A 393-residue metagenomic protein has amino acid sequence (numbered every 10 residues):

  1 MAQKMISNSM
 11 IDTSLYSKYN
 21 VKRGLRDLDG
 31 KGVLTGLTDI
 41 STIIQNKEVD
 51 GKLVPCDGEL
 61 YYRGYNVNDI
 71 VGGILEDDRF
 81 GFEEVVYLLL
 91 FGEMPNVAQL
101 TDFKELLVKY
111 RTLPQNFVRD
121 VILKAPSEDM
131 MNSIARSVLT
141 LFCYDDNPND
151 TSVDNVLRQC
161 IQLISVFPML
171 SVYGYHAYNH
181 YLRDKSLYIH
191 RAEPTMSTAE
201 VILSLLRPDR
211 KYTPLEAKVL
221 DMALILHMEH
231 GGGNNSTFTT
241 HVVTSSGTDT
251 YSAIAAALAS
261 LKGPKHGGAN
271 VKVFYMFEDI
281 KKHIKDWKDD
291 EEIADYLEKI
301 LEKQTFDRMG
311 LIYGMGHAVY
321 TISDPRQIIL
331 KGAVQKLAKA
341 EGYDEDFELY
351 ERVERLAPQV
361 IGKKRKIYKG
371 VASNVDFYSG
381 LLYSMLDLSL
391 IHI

Functional and structural regions predicted by a protein language model:
M1-I391: Non-transmembrane, aqueous-exposed alpha-helical and coiled segments at domain scale
